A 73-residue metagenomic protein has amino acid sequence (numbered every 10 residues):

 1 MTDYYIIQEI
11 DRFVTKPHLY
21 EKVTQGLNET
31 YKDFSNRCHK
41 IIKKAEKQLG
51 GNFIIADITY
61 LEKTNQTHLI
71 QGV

Functional and structural regions predicted by a protein language model:
T2-Y20: Short aromatic-glycine-(Arg/Gly/Cys) micro-motifs in beta-strand/loop hairpins
D3, Q8-E9, E29, S35 (+1 more regions): Polar/charged side chains located within well-ordered beta-strands of beta-rich proteins
I6, F13, T24-L27, E46 (+1 more regions): Short linear sequence motifs
E9, H18, G26, K40 (+1 more regions): Generic low-complexity segments that are intrinsically disordered, proline-rich and/or Lys/Arg-biased
R12-K16, E29, Q48, L61-T64: Compositionally biased, intrinsically disordered low-complexity regions
T15-F34: A short, exposed loop/beta-hairpin motif centered on an aromatic-Gly-Thr core
S35-V73: Short, mixed-charge low-complexity intrinsically disordered segments
